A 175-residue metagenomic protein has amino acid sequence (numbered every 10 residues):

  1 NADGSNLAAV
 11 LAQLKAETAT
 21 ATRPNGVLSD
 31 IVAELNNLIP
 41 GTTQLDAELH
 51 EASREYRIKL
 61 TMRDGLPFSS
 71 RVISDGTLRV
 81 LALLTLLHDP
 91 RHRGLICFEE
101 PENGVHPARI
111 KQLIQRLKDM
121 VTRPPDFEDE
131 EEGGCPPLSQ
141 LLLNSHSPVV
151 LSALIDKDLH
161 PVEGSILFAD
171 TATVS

Functional and structural regions predicted by a protein language model:
N1-R91: Phosphate-coordinating catalytic segments in nucleotide- and nucleic-acid-processing enzymes
S53-R54, G104-V105, V149-L151: Flexible loop/turn segments at secondary-structure boundaries
G94-L95: The start of beta-strands in P-loop NTPase/AAA+ ATPase cores
E99-P101: Walker B catalytic acidic pair
H106-I110: Conserved D-loop-proximal element of ABC-family nucleotide-binding domains
K111-S175: C-terminal lobe/lid and adjacent interdomain/linker elements of RecA-like ASCE P-loop ATPase modules
